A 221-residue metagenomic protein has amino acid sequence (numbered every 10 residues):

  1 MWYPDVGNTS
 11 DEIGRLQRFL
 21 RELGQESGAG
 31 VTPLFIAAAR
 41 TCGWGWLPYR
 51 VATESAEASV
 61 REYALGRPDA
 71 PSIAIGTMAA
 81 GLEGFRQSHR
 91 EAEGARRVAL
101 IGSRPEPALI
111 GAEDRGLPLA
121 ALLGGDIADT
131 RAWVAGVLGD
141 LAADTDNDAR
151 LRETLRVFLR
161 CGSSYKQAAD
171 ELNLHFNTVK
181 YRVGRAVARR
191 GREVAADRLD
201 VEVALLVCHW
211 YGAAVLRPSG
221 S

Functional and structural regions predicted by a protein language model:
M1-S221: Cytosolic nucleotide-utilizing catalytic cores of signal-transduction proteins
